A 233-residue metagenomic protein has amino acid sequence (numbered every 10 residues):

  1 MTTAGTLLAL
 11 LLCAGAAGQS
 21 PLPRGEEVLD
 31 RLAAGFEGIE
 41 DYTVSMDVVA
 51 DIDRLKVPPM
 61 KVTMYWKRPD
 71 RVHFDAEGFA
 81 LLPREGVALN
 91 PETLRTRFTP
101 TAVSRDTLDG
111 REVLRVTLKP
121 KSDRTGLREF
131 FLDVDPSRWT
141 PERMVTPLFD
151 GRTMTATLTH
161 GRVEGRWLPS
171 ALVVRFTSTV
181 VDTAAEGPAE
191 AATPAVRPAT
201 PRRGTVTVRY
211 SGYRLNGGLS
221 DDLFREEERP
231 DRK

Functional and structural regions predicted by a protein language model:
M1-L7: Bacterial N-terminal signal peptides that target proteins for export
L10-L11, G15-D47, D51-D53, D231-K233: N-terminal leader/targeting segments and the immediate start of mature chains
G25-E27, E92-A102, G151-T155, T207-V208: A short, amphipathic edge element
R31, V62-W66, T155-V163: Extended lipid/amphipathic-ligand handling interfaces
I39-T43, P59-K61, P69, R95-R97 (+4 more regions): Extracytoplasmic
T43-M46, V57-P59, P69, F74-A76 (+3 more regions): Extended beta-sheet lipid-handling architectures
D51-D109: An acidic-aromatic
R111-E227: Gly/Pro-enriched, hydrophobic low-complexity segments that function as extracytoplasmic propeptides/linkers
